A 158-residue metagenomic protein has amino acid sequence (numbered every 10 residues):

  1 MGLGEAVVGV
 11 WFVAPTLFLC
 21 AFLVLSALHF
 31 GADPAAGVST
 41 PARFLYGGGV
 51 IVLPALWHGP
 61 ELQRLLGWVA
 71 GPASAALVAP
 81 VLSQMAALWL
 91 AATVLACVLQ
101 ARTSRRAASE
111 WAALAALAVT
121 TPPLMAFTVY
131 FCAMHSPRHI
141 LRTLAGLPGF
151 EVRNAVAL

Functional and structural regions predicted by a protein language model:
G2-L56, R64-S74: Membrane-interface helix-loop-helix junctions at boundaries between adjacent transmembrane segments
V10-L25, A76-W89, P122, T128-V129: Structural signature of hydrophobic alpha-helical transmembrane segments
W11, R102-R105, L117: Helix-boundary and loop/linker segments of multi-pass membrane transporters
V24-S39, V94-T103, R138-L147: C-terminal ends of transmembrane helices
D33, P41-Q63, P80-L99, E110-A126: Alpha-helical transmembrane segments of multi-pass integral membrane proteins
L117, T121, V129-L147: Predominantly late transmembrane helices and immediately cytosolic-facing juxtamembrane segments
R153-L158: Membrane-interface transmembrane-helix boundary segments in multi-pass integral membrane proteins
